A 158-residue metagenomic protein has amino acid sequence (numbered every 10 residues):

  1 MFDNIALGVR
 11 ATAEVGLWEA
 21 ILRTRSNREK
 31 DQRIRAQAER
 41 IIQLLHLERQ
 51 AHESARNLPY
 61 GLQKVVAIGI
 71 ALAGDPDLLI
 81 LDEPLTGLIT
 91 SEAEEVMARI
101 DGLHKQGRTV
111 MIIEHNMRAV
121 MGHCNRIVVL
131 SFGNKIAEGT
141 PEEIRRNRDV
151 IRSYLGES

Functional and structural regions predicted by a protein language model:
R35, I41-L62: Conserved ABC nucleotide-binding domain
D75: Conserved catalytic motifs of ABC-family nucleotide-binding domains
L79-E83: Catalytic Walker B motif of ABC-type/P-loop ATPase nucleotide-binding domains
E94-Q106: Helical segment within the ABC ATPase nucleotide-binding domain
V120-G122: A short, surface-exposed alpha-helical micro-motif characterized by mixed small hydrophobic and charged/polar residues
E138-G139: ABC ATPase "signature
